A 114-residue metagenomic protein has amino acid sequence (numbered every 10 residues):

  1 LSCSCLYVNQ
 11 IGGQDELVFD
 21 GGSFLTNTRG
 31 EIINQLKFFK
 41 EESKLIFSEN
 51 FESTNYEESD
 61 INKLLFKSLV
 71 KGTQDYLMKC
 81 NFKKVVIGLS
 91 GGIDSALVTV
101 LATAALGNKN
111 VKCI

Functional and structural regions predicted by a protein language model:
L1-K40: CN hydrolase (nitrilase-like) catalytic-core segments centered on the catalytic cysteine and neighboring Lys/Glu
Y7, V18, F24-L25, I33 (+4 more regions): Structured core elements
L17, G30, F38, K44-L45 (+4 more regions): Generic alpha-helix signal with a bias toward terminal, lower-confidence helices and secondary-structure junctions
K37-N55: A short, polar/charged loop-to-alpha-helix boundary motif
N55-L64: Active-site mouth loops of central-metabolism enzymes
K63-I114: ATP-dependent adenylation/nucleotidyltransferase module used to activate substrates
